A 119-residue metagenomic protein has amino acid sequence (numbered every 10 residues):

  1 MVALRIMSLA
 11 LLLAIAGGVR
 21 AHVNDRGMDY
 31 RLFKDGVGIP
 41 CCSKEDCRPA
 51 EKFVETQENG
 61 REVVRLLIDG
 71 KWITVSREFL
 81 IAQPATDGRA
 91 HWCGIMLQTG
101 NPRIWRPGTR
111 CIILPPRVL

Functional and structural regions predicted by a protein language model:
M1-A3: N-terminal secretory signal peptides that target proteins for export/translocation
R5-I15: Bacterial N-terminal signal peptides
I6, A21-V23, G27, E78 (+1 more regions): Positively charged, low-complexity intrinsically disordered regions
V19-W72: N-terminal secretory signal peptides
R48-P49, G70-R77, T99-R106, L119: Short, surface-exposed beta-strand/loop "edge" segments at domain boundaries and coil↔beta transitions
V64-R89: Short Fe-S-cluster ligation motifs
D87-L119: C-terminal partner/receptor-binding element of secreted or periplasmic proteins
